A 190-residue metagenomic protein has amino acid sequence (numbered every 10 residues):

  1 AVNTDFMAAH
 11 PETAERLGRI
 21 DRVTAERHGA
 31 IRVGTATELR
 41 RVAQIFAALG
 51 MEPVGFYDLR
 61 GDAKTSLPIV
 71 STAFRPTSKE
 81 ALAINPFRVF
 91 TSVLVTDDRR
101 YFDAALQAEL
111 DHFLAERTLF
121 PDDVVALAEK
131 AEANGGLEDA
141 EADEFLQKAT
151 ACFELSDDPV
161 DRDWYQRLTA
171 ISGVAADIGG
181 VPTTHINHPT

Functional and structural regions predicted by a protein language model:
A1-T190: Extended, well-ordered protein cores
